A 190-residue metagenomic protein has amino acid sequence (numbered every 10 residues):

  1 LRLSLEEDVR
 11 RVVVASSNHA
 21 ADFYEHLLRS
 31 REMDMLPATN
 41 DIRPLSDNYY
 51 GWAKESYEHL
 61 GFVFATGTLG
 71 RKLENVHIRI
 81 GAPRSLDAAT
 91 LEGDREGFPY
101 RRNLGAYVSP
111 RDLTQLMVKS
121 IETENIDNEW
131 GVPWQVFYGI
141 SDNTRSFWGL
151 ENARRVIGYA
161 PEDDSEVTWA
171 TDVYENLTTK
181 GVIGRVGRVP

Functional and structural regions predicted by a protein language model:
L1-D47: Conserved Rossmann-fold NAD(P)-dependent oxidoreductase catalytic core, especially the SDR/UDP-sugar
S16, E58-L86: Conserved beta-loop-beta element that borders a ligand/cofactor-binding pocket
Y49, A53-S56: Active-site helix of classical SDR
E55, G105-D112, W148: Residue-level signal for the nucleotide or nucleotide-sugar donor/cofactor binding architecture
L69, A82-G97, Y107-P133, D142: Alpha-helical substrate-binding/gating segment
I140-L150: Active-site loop of classical SDR/Rossmann-like NAD(P)-dependent oxidoreductases, centered on the catalytic Tyr-X3-Lys
S165-P190: Amphipathic terminal alpha-helices
